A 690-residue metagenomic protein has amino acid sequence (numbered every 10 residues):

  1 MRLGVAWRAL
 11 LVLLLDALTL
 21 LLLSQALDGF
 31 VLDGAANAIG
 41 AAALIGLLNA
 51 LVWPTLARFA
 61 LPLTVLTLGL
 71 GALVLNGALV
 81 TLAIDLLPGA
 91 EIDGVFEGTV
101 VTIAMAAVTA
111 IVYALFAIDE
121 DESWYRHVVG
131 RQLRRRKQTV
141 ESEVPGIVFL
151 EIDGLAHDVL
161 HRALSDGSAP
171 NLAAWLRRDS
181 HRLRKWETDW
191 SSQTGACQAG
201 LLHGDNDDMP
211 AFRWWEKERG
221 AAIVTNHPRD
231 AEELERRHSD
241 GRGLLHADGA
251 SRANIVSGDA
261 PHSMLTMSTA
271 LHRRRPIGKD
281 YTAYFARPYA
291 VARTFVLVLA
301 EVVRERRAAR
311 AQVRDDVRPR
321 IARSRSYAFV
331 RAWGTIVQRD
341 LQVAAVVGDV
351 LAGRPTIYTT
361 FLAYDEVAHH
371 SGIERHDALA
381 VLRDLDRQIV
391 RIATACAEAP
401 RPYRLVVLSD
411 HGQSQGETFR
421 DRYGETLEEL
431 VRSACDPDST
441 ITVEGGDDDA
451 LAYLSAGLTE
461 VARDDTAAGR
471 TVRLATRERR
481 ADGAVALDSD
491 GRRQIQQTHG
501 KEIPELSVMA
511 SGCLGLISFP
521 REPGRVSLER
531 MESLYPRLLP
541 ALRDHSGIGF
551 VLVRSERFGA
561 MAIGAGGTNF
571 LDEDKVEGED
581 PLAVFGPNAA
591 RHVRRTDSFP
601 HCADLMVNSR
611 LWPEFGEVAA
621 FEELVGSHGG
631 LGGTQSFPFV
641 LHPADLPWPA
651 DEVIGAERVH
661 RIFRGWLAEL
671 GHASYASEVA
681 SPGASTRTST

Functional and structural regions predicted by a protein language model:
M1-V100, I111-E120: Juxtamembrane/disordered regions of integral membrane proteins
D121-H181, D421-R422: Active-site-proximal N-terminal segment of extracellular/periplasmic enzymes that hydrolyze or transfer
E122-S123, G204-T356, T360-G372, G483 (+7 more regions): His/Asp/Glu-rich, glycine-adjacent segments that coordinate divalent cations and/or stabilize oxyanion chemistry on
R162-G200, G204-D208: Short, structured active-site-proximal loop/turn typified by the sulfatase FGly-forming signature C/S-X-P-X-R
H203-E216, P276-A283, L379-R387, G424-V443 (+1 more regions): Acidic, His- and aromatic-enriched active-site or binding-groove loops in soluble protein domains that engage sugars
G220, N226-D240, D248, R252-D259 (+2 more regions): Active-site neighborhoods of enzymes that stabilize oxyanions during catalysis
I336-V337, D349, I357, Y364-L405 (+2 more regions): A long, amphipathic alpha-helix that forms part of the scaffold/cap immediately adjacent to metal-dependent active
D386-G424, A560-G564: Metal-dependent active-site segment of extracytoplasmic phospho-/sulfohydrolases and closely related
